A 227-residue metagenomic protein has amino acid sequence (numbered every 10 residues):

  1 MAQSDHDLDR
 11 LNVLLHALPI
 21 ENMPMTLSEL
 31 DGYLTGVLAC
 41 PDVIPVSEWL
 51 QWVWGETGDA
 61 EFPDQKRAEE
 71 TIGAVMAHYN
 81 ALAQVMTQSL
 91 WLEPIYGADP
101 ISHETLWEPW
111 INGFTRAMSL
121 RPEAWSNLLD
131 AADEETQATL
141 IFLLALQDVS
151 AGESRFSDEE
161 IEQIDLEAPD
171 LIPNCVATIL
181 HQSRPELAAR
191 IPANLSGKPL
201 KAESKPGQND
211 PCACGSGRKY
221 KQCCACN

Functional and structural regions predicted by a protein language model:
M1-N227: Acidic/negatively charged segments and metal-coordination signatures
